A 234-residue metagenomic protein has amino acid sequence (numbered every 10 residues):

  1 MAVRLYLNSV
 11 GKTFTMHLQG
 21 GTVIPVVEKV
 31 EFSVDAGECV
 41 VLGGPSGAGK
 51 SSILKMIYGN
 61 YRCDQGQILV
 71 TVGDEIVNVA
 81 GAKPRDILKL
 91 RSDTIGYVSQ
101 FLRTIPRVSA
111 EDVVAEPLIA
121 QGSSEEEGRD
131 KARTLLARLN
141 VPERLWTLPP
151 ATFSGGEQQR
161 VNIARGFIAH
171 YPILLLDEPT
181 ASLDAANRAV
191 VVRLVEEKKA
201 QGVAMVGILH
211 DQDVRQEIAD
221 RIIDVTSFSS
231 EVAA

Functional and structural regions predicted by a protein language model:
Y58: Helix-to-loop junction immediately C-terminal to a conserved catalytic motif
I76-G96: ABC ATPase NBD coupling module
F101, V108-I119: Q-loop/switch helix immediately C-terminal to the Walker
E127-R144: Conserved ABC ATPase "signature" region
P149-F153, E157: Conserved ABC ATPase signature
I163: Hydrophobic anchor residue at the start of the ABC signature
G166-F167: ABC ATPase C-loop
L174-E178: Catalytic Walker B motif of ABC-type/P-loop ATPase nucleotide-binding domains
